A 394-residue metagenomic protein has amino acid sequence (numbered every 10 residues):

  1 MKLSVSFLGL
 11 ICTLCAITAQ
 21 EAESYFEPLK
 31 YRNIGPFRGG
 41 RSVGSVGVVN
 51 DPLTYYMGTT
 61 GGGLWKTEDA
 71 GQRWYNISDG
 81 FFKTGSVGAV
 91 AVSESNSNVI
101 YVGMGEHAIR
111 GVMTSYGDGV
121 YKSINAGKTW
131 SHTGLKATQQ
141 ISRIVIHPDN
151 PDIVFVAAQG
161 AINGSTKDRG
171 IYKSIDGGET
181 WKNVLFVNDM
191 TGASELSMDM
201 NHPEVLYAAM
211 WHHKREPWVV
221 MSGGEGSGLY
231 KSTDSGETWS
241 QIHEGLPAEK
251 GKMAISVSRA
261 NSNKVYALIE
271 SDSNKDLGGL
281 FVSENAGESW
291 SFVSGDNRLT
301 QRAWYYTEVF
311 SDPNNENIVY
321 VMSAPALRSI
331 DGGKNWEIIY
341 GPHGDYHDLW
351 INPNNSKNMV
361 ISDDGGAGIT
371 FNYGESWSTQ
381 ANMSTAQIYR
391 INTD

Functional and structural regions predicted by a protein language model:
M1-A22: Bacterial Sec-dependent N-terminal signal peptides
Q20-D394: Beta-propeller blade termini and top-face loops
